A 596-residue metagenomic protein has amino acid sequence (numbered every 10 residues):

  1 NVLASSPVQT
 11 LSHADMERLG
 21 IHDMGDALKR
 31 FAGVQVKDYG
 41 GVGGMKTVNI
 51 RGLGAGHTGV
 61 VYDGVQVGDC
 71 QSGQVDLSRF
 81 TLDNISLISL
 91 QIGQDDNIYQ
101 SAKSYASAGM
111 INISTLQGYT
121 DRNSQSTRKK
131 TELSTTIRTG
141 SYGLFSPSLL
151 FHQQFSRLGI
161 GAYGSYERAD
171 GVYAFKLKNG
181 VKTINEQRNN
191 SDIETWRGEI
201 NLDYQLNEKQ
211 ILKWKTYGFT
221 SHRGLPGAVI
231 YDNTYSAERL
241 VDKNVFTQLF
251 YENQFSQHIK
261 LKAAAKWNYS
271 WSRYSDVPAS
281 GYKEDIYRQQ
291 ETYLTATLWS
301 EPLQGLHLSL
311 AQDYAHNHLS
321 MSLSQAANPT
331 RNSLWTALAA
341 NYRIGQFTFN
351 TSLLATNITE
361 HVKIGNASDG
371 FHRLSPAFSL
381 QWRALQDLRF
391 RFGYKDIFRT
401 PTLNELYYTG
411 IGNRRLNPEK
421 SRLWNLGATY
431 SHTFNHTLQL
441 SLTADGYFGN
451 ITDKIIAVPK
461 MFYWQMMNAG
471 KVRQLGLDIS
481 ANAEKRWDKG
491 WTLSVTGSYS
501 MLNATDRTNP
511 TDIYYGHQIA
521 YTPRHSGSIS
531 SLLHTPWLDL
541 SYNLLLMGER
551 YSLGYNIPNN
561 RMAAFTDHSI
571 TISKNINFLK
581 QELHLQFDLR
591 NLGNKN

Functional and structural regions predicted by a protein language model:
V2-M45, N49-G68, L77-I92, K103-G109 (+1 more regions): Periplasmic N-terminal gating module of Gram-negative TonB-dependent outer-membrane receptors
R79-S134: A beta-strand signature from Gram-negative outer-membrane beta-barrel systems, especially the internal plug domain
T139-S141, H152-Q154, I184, R188-E194 (+8 more regions): Replace "Gram-negative outer membrane beta-barrel proteins" with "bacterial and organellar outer membrane beta-barrel
A169, Y173, N185, N189-T195 (+2 more regions): Flexible loop and strand-edge segments within Gram-negative outer membrane beta-barrel domains
N207, L303-D313, N317-G449, S530-L532: Structural signature of Gram-negative outer-membrane beta-barrels, strongest in the C-terminal barrel of TonB-dependent
K262-Y274, F390-R391, E419-L475, S480-E484 (+1 more regions): Membrane-embedded beta-barrel scaffold of Gram-negative outer-membrane proteins
Q304, Q346, L442-N450, M467-G554: Gram-negative outer-membrane beta-barrel transporters
Y447, L546-S552, I572-N596: C-terminal beta-signal and adjacent terminal beta-strands/loops of Gram-negative outer-membrane beta-barrel proteins
